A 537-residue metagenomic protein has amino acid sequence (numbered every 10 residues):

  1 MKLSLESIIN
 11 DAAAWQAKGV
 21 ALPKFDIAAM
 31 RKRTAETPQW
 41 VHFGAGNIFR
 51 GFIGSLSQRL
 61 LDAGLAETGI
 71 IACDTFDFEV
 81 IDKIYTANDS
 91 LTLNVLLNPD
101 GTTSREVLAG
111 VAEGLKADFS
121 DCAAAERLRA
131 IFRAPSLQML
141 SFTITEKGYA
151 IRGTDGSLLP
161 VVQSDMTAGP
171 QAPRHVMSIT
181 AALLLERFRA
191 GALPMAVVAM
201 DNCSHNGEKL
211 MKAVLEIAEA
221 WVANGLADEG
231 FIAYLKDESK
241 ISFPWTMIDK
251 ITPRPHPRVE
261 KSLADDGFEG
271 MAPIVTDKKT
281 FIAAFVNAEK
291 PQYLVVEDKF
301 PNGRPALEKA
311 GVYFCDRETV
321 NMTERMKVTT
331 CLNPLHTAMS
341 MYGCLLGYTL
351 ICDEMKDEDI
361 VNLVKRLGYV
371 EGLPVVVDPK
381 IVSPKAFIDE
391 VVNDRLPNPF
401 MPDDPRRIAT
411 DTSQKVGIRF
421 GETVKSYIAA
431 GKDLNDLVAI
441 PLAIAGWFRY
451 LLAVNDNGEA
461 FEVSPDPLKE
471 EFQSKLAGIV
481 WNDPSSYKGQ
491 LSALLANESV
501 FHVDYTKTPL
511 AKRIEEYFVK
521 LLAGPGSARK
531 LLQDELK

Functional and structural regions predicted by a protein language model:
M1-F43, N47-K537: Substrate/ligand-engaging "lid" and interaction regions
